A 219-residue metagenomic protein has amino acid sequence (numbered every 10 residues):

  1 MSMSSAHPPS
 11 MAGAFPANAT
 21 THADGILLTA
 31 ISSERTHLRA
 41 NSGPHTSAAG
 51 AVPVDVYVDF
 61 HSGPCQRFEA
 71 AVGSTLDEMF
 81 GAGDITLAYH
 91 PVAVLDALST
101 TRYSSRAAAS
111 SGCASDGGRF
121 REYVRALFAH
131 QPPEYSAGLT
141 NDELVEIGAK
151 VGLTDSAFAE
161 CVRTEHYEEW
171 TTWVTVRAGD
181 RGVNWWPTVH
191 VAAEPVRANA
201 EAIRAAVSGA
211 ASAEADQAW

Functional and structural regions predicted by a protein language model:
M1-S99, G209-W219: Extracytoplasmic thiol/disulfide redox context detector
M3-A17, A149-W219: C-terminal cap of thioredoxin/glutaredoxin-like
A51-V52, G83-T86, G117-E122, L153-D155 (+1 more regions): Loop/turn elements at helix/coil->beta-strand transitions in domains of secreted/extracellular proteins
V58, P91-A93, L127, V162 (+1 more regions): A mature extracytoplasmic/lumenal domain signature
C65, A97-L98, A137, R197-N199: Extracytoplasmic/secreted cell-surface and envelope-processing proteins
R67, A71-T75, S105-A109, R119-E122 (+6 more regions): Extracytoplasmic/secreted proteins, especially bacterial periplasmic and envelope-associated proteins
R67-A70, D77, G81, G112-R119 (+6 more regions): Sec-exported extracytoplasmic/periplasmic mature domains
E78-D116, F120-E146: Structural microenvironment flanking redox-active thiols in thiol-disulfide oxidoreductases
